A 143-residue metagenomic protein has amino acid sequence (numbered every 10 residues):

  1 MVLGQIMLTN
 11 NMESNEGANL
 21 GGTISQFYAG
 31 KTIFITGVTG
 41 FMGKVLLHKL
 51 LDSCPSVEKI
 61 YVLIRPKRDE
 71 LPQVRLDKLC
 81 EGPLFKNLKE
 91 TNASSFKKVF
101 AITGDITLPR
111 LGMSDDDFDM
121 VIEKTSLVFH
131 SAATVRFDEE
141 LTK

Functional and structural regions predicted by a protein language model:
M1-R136, L141: N-terminal Rossmann/SDR dinucleotide-binding element
